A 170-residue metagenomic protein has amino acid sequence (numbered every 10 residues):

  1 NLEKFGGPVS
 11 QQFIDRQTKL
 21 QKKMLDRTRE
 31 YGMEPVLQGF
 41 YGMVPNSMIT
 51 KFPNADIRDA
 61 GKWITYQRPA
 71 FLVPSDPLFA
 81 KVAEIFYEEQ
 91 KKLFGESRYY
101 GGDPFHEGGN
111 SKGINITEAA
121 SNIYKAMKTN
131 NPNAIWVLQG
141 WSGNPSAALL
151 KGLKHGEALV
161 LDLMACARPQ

Functional and structural regions predicted by a protein language model:
N1-Q170: Catalytic-core regions of glycoside hydrolase
